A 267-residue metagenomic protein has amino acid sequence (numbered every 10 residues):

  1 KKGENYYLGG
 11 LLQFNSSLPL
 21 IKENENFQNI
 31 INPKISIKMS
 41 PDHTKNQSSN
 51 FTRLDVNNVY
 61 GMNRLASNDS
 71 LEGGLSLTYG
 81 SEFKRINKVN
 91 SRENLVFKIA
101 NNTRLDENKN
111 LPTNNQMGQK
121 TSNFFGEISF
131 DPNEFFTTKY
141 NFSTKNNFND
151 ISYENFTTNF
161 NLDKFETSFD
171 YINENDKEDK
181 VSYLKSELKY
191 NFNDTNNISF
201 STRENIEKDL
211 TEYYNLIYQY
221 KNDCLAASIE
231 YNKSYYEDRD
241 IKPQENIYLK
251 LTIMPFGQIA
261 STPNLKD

Functional and structural regions predicted by a protein language model:
K1-D267: Outer-membrane beta-barrel translocator/pore domains, especially the C-terminal barrels of Gram-negative outer-membrane
